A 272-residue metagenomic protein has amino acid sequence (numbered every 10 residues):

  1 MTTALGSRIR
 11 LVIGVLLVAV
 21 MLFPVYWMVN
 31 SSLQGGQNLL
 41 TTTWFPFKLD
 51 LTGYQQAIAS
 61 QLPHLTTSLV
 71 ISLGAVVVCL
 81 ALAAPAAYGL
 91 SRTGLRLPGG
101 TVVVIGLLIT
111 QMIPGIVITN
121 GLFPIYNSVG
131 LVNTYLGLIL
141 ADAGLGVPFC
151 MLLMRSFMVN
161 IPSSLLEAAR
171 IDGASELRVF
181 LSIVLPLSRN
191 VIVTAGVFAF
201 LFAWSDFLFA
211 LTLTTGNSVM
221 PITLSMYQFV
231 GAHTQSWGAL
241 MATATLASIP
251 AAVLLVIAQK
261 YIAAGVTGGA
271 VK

Functional and structural regions predicted by a protein language model:
M1-A4: Short, Lys/Arg-rich, polar N-terminal cytosolic tail immediately upstream of the first transmembrane signal-anchor
S7-K272: A structural signal for multi-pass alpha-helical bundles of membrane permease subunits that mediate small-molecule
